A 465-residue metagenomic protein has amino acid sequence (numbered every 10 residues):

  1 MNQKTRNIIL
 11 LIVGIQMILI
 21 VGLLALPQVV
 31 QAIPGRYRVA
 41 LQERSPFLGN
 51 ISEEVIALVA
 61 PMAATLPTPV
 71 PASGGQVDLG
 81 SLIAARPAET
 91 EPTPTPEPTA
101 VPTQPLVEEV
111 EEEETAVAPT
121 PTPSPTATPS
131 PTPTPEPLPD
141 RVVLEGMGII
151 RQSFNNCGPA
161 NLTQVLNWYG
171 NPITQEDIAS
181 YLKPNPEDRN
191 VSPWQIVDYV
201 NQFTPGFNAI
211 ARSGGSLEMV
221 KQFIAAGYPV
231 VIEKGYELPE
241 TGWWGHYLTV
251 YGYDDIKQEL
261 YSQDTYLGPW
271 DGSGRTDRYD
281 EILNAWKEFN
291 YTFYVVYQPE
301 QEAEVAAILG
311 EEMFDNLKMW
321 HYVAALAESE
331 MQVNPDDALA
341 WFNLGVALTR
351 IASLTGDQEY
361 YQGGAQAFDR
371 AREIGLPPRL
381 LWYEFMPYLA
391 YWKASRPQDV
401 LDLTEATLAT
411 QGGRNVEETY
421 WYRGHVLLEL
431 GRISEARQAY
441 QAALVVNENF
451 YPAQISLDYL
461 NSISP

Functional and structural regions predicted by a protein language model:
R38-D140, A442, P465: Ser/Thr-rich, Proline-interspersed low-complexity disordered segments
R141-P186: Active-site nucleophile-adjacent alpha helix/oxyanion-hole segment immediately C-terminal to the catalytic cysteine
S213-Q263, L267: Active-site-adjacent substructure of cysteine-protease-like catalytic cores
D255-I351, G363: Noncatalytic regulatory segments and standalone regulatory/sensor domains
V346-Q358, D369-Y422: Alpha-helical adaptor scaffolds
R350, K393, E429, Y459-I463: Register position in tetratricopeptide repeats
